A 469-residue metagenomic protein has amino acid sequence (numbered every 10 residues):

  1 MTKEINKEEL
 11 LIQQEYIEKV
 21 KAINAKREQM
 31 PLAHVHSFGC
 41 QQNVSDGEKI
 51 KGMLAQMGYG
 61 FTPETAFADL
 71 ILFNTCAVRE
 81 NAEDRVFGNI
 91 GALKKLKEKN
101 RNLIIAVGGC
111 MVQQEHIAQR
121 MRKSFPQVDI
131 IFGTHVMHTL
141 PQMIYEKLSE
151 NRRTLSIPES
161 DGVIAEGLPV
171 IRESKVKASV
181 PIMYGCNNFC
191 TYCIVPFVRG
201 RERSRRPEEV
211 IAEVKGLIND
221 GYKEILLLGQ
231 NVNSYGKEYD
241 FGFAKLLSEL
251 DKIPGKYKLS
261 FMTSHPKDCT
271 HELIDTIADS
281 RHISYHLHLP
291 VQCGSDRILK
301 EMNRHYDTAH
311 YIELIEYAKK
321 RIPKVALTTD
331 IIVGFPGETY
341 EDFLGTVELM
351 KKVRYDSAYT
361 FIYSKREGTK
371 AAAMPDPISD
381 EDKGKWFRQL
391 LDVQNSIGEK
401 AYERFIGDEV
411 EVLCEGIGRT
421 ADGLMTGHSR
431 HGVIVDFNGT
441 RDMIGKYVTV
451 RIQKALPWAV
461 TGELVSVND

Functional and structural regions predicted by a protein language model:
M1-S234, E272, A309-K320, L344 (+4 more regions): Proteins enriched for Cys/Gly/acidic motifs involved in redox and nucleic-acid/cofactor modification
C40, G236-G255, M302-H305, K365-S396: Radical SAM enzyme [4Fe-4S]-AdoMet core and its adjacent flexible, acidic and glycine-rich loops/tails across
A82-D84, R201-R206, G236-F241, E301-R304 (+3 more regions): Short, solvent-exposed loop/turn segments at secondary-structure boundaries
I104-V107, Q114-H116, I218-Y340, K351: Conserved SAM/AdoMet-binding glycine-rich loop
V170-R172, D275-D279, V291, Y402-R404 (+2 more regions): Replace "in large, NTP-powered and nucleic-acid-processing enzymes" with "in large, NTP-powered factors and other
E173-V176, C186-N188, I283, C293 (+5 more regions): Short flexible coil/turn linkers enriched for glycine and charged/polar residues that connect secondary-structure
C190, L227, F261, L289 (+6 more regions): Conserved, mostly hydrophobic/aromatic
A373-D469: Terminal RNA-binding accessory module
